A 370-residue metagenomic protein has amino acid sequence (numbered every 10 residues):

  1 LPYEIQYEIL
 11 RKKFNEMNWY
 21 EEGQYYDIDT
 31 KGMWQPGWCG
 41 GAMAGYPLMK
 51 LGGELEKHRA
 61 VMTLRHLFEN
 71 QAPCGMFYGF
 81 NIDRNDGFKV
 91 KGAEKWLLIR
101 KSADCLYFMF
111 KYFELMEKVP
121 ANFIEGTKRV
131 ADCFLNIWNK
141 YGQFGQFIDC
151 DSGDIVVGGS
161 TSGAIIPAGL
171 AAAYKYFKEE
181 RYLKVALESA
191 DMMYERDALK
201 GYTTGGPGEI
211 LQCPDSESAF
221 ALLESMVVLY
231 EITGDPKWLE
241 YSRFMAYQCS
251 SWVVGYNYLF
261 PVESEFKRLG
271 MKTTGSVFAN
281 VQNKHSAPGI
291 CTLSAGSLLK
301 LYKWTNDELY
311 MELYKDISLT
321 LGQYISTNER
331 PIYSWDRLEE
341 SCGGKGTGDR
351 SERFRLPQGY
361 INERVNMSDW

Functional and structural regions predicted by a protein language model:
L1-W370: Glycan-recognition and catalytic cores of secretory/periplasmic carbohydrate-active enzymes
